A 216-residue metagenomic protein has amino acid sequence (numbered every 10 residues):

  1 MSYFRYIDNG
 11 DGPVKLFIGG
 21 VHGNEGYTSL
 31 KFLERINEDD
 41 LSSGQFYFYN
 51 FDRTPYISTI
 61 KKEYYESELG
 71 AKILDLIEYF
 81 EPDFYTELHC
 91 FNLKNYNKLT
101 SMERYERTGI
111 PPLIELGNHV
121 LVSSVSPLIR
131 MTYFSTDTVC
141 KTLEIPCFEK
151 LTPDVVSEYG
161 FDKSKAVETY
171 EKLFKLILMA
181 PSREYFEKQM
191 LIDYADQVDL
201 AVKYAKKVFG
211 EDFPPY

Functional and structural regions predicted by a protein language model:
M1-Y216: Structured catalytic-domain cores with a bias toward divalent-metal coordination
